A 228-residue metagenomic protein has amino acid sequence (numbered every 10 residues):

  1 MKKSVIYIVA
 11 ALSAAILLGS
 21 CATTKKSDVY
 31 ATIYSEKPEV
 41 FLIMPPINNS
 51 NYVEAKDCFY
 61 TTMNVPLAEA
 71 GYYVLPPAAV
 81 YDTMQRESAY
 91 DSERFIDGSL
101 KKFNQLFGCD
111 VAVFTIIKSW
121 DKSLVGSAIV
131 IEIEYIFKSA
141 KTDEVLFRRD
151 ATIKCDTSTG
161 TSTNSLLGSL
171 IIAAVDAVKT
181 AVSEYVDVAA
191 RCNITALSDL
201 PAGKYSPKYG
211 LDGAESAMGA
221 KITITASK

Functional and structural regions predicted by a protein language model:
M1-V9: Bacterial N-terminal signal peptides that target proteins for export
L17-S20: C-terminal motif of bacterial Sec signal peptides marking the signal peptidase cleavage site
A22-K37, A140-K228: C-terminal/domain-edge helix-coil "capping" segments
Y30-N51: Post-signal peptide N-terminal segment of mature Sec-exported envelope proteins
N48-N51, V80-T83, K118-S123, I153-D156: Solvent-exposed loop/turn segments at secondary-structure junctions within structured extracellular/periplasmic domains
S50-A112, E144: N-terminal segment of the mature soluble domain
Q105-K118, V125-A128: Mid-length scaffold segments of soluble, non-membrane domains
I129-I133: Short, surface-exposed coil-to-beta transition loops
